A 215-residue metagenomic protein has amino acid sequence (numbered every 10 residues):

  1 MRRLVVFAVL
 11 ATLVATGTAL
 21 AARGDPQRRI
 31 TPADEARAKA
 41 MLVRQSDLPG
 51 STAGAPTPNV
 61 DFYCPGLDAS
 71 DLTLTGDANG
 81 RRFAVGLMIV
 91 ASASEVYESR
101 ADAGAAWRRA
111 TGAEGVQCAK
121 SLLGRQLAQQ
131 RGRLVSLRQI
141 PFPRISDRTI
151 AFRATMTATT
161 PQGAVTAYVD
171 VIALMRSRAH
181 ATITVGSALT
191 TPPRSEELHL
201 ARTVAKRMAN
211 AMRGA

Functional and structural regions predicted by a protein language model:
M1-L4: Positively charged n-region of N-terminal signal peptides that target proteins for export
F7-T16: Bacterial N-terminal signal peptides
G17-A21: Sec/Tat signal peptide C-region and signal peptidase I cleavage site
A22-G86, A119-L134, R138, G214-A215: N-terminal "mature-domain start" segment
D25-R28, Q45-D47, G132-M212: A short, solvent-exposed beta-edge/loop patch
P32-D34, V90-E98, G186-R194: Second-shell loop/turn segments in exported
V43, D47-A53, E98-D102, R108 (+2 more regions): Sec-exported extracytoplasmic/periplasmic mature domains
D77-A113: A short acidic-to-branched-hydrophobic micro-motif
